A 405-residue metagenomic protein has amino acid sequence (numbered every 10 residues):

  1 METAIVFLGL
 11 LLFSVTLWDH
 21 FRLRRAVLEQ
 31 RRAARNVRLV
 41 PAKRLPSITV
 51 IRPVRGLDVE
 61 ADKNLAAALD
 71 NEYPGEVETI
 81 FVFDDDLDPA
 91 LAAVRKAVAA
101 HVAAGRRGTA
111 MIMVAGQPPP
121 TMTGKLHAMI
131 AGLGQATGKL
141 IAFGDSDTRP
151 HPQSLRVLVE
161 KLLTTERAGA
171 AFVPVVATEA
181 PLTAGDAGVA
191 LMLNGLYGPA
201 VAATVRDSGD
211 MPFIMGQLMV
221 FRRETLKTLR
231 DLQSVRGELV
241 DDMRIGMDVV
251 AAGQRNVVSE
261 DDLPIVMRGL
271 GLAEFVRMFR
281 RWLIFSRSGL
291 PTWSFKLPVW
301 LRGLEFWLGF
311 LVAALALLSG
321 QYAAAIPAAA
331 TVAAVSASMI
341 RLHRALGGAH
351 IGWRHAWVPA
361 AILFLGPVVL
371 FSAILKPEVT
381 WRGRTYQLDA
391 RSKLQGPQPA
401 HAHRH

Functional and structural regions predicted by a protein language model:
M1-A42, A187-L191, P199: N-terminal membrane-anchoring/stem segments of glycan-assembly enzymes
I5, L11-S14, W18-E29, W300-T380: Membrane-embedded multi-pass helical conduit in multi-pass membrane proteins, especially envelope-biosynthetic
P46-T49, E78, R244: Cell-envelope/extracellular polymer assembly enzymes that use nucleotide-activated donors
L57-D70, P89-A93: Short, well-formed alpha-helical segments that are part of the catalytic scaffolds of diverse glycosyltransferases
A66-E78, D85: Short, acidic, metal-binding catalytic loop of nucleotide-sugar glycosyltransferases
F83-A99, A103, G116-P118, T148: A conserved acidic beta->alpha catalytic loop
P89, D145-K161: Acidic donor-binding/catalytic loop of UDP-sugar-dependent glycosyltransferases, especially processive GT2
A99-G134, G138, V159-Q233, V276 (+3 more regions): Long helical/loop segments within the catalytic core of UDP-sugar-dependent glycosyltransferases, especially the large
